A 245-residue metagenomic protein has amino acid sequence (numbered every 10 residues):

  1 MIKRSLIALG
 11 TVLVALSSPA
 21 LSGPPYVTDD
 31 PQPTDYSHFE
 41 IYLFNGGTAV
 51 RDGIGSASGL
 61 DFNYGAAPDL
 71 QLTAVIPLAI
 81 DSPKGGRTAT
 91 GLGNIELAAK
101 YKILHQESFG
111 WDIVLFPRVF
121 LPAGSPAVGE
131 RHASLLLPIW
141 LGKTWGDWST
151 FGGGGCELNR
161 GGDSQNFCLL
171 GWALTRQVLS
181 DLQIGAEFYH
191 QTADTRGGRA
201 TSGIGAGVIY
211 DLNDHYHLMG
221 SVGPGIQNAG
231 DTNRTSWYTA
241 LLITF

Functional and structural regions predicted by a protein language model:
M1-I7: Bacterial N-terminal signal peptides that target proteins for export
L9-G10, A20: Cleavable N-terminal signal peptides
A15-P19: N-terminal signal peptide c-region/cleavage motif recognized by signal peptidases
L21-F245: Transmembrane beta-barrel domains of Gram-negative outer membranes and organellar outer membranes
